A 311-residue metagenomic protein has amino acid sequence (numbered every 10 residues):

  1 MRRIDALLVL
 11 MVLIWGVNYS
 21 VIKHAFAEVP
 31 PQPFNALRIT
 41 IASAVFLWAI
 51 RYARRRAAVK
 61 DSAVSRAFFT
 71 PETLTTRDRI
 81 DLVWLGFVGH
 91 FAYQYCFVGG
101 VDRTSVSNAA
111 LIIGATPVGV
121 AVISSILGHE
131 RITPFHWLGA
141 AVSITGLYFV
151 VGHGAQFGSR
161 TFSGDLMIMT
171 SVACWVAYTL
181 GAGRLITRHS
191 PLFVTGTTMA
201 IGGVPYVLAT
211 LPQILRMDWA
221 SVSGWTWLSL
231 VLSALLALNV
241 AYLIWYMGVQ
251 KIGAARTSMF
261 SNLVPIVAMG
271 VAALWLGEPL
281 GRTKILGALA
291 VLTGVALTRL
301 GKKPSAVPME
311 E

Functional and structural regions predicted by a protein language model:
M1-A36, A49, F157-R184, L192 (+2 more regions): Glycine-/small-residue-enriched transmembrane alpha-helix faces in small-molecule transporters and effluxers
L13-A44, D61, G99, S105-N108 (+2 more regions): Juxtamembrane helix-loop-helix junctions in multi-pass membrane proteins
L13-G16, S20, L47, G86-F91 (+9 more regions): Hydrophobic/small/kink-forming positions within alpha-helical transmembrane segments of polytopic membrane proteins
I14, N18-Y19, L47, A53-A58 (+3 more regions): Specific transmembrane alpha-helical segments of multi-pass solute transporters/efflux pumps, especially DMT/EamA
S20-E28, G99-D102, V151-T161, L211-W225 (+2 more regions): Membrane-interface helix termini and inter-helical loops of multi-pass transporters
N35-L37, Q94, N108-A115, G181-V204 (+1 more regions): Helix-helix packing/entry segments at the starts of transmembrane helices
V45-A53, T116-A141, I266-L286: C-terminal transmembrane-helix exit sites in multi-pass transporters
F46, I132-H153, Y206, N262 (+2 more regions): Hydrophobic transmembrane alpha-helices of multi-pass small-molecule transport proteins
